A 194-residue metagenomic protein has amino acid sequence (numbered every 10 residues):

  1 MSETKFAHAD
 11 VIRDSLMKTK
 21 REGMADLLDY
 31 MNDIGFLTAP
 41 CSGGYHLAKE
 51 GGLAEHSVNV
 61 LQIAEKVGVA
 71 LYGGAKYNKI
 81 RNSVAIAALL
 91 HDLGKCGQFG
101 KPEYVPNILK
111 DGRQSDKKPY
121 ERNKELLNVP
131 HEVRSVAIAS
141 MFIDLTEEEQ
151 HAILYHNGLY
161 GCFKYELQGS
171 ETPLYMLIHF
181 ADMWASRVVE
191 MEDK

Functional and structural regions predicted by a protein language model:
M1-S115: Acidic/His-rich, divalent-metal-binding segments that scaffold phosphate/diphosphate chemistry
G43-K49, E55, Y77-D193: Divalent metal-dependent catalytic cores for phosphoryl transfer on phosphate-bearing substrates
